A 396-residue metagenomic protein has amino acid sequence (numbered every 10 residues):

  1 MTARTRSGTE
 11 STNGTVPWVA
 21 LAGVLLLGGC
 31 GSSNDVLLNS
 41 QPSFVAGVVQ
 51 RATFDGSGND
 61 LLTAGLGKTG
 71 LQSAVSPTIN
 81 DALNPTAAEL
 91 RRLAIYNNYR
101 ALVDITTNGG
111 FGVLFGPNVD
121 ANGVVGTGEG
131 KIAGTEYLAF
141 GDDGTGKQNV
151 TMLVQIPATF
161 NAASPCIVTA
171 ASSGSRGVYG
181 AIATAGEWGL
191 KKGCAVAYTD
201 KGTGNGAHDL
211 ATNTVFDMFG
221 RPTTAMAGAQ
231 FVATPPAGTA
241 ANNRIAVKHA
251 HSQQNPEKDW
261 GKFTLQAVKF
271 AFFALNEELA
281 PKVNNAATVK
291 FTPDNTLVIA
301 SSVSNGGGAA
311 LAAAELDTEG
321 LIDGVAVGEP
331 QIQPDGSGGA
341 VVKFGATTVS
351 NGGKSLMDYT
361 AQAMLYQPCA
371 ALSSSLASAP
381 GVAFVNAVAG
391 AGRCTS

Functional and structural regions predicted by a protein language model:
M1-G14: N-terminal secretory signal peptides that target proteins for export/translocation
G14-L21: Sec-dependent signal peptide recognition, specifically the positively charged N-region followed immediately by
L26-G29: C-terminal motif of bacterial Sec signal peptides marking the signal peptidase cleavage site
N34-C166, A170, S175-G186, K191-A195 (+4 more regions): Catalytic-loop region of hydrolases
I167-A170, A195-T199, I299-S302, G324-V327: Structural recognition of the beta-strand scaffold that forms the well-ordered cores of secreted hydrolase catalytic
A170-G177, G186, V196-L265: Cap/lid segment of the alpha/beta-hydrolase catalytic domain
A227-N295, E315-S396: Surface cap/lid and interfacial helix-loop subdomains adjacent to catalytic sites that gate substrate access
A300-A310: Gly/Ala-rich beta-loop-alpha elbow adjacent to hydrolase catalytic centers
